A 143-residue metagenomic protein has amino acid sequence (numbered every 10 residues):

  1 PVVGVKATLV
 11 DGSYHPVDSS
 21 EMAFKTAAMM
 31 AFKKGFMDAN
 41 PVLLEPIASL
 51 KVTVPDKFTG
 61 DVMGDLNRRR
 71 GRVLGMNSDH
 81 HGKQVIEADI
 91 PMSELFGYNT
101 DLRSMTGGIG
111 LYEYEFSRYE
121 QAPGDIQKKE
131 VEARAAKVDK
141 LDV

Functional and structural regions predicted by a protein language model:
P1-V143: Accessory interaction regions appended to the cores of large information-processing enzymes
